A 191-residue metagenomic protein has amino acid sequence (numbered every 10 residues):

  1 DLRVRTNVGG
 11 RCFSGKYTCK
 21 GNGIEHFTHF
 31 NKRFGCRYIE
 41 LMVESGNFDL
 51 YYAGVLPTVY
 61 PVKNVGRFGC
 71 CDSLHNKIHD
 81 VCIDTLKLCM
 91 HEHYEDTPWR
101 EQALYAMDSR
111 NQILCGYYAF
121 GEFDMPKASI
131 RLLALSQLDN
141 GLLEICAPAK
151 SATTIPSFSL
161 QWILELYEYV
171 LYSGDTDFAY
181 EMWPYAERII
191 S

Functional and structural regions predicted by a protein language model:
D1-D96, D108, D124-K127, L143-P148 (+2 more regions): Extracellular/oxidizing-compartment recognition motifs
L2-C12, G121-S191: Helix-terminus loop motifs that line ligand-binding clefts
H26, G35, C115, S129 (+1 more regions): Short, hydrophobic/aromatic alpha-helical segments in well-folded domains
I39-M42, T85, C115, S136 (+2 more regions): Generic structural signal for bulky hydrophobic/aromatic residues embedded in well-ordered secondary structure
R100-L104: Glycine/proline-enriched, intrinsically flexible loops and inter-domain linkers
